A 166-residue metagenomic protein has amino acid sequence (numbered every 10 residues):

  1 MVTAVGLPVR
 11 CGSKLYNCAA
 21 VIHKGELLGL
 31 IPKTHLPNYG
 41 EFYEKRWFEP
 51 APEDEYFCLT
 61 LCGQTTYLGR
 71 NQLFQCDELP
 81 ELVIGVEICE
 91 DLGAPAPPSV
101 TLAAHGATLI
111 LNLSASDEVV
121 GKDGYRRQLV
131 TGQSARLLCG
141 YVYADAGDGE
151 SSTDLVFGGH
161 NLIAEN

Functional and structural regions predicted by a protein language model:
M1-N166: Enzyme catalytic cores with a strong preference for nitrogen-chemistry domains
